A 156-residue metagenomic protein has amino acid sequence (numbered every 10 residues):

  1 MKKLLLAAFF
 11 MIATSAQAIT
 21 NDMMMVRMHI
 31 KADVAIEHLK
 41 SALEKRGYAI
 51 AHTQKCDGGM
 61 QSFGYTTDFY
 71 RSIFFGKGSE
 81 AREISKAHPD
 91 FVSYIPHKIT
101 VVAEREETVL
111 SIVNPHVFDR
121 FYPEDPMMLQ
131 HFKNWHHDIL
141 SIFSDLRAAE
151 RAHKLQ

Functional and structural regions predicted by a protein language model:
L4-A13: Sec-dependent N-terminal signal peptides
A18-A51, S144, A148-Q156: Terminal, regulation- and interaction-focused segments at domain boundaries
R27, S72-F74, S111: Soluble periplasmic/extracytoplasmic beta-strand elements of cell-envelope proteins
M28-I36, T53, F91, D125-M128 (+2 more regions): Solvent-exposed, acidic/flexible segments
K40, D57, L140: Short glycine-/small-residue-rich flexible loop motifs, especially phosphate/cofactor-binding loops
K55-H97: Compact, glycine-rich, soluble single-domain proteins
K98-D125: Beta-strand/loop substructures that line and gate deep hydrophobic ligand-binding cavities in soluble
H116-Q156: C-terminal partner/receptor-binding element of secreted or periplasmic proteins
